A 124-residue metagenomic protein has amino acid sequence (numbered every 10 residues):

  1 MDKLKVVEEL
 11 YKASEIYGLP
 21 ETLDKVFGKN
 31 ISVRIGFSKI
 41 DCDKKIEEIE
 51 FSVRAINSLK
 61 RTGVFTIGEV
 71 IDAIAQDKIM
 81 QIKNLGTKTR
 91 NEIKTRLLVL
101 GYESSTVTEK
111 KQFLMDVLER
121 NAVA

Functional and structural regions predicted by a protein language model:
D2-A124: Compact, charge-rich alpha-helical regulatory domains located at protein termini
